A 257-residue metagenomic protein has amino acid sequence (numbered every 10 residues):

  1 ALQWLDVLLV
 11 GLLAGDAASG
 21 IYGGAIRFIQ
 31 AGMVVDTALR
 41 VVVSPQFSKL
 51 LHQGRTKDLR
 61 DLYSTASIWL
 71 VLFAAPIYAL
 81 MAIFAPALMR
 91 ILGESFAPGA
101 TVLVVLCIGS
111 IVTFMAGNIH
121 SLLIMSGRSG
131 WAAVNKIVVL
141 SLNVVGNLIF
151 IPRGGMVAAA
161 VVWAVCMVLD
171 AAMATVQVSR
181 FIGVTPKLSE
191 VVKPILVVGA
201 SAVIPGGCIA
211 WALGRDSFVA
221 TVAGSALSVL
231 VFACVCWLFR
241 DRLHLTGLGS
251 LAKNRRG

Functional and structural regions predicted by a protein language model:
D6-L8, G20-T37, I68-W69, G109 (+1 more regions): Alpha-helical transmembrane segments of polytopic membrane transporters and translocases
V10-Q30, D58, A97-T101, M156: Interfacial/gating helices of multi-pass transporter permease domains
A25-I68, H120-M125: Helix-loop junctions and terminal segments of transmembrane helices in multi-pass membrane transport/translocation
S64, L72, M81-T113, G117: Interfacial segments at transmembrane-helix termini and the short loops linking adjacent helices
C107-V138: Membrane-interface junctions at transmembrane-helix termini in multi-pass inner-membrane proteins
I119-G127, V176-V191: Alpha-helical transmembrane segments
W131-A158, V162, C166-Q177, L196-A210 (+1 more regions): Alpha-helical transmembrane segments of multi-pass membrane transporters and transport-associated inner-membrane enzymes
G207-G257: Membrane-proximal transmembrane or re-entrant/amphipathic helices at the cytosolic face
